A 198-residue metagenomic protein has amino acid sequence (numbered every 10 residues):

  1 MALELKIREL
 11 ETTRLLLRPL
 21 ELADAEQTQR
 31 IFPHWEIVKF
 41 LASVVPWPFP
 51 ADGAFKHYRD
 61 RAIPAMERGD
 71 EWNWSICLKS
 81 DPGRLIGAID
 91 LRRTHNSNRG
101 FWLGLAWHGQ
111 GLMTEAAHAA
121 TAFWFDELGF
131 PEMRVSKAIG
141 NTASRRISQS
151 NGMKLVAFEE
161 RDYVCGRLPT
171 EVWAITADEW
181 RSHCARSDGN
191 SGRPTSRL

Functional and structural regions predicted by a protein language model:
M1-F40, N73-L198: Acyl-donor (CoA/ACP) binding surface of acyl/acetyltransferases
V38-D60, W72-W74: Conserved GNAT-fold acetyl-CoA-binding loop/helix
D60-P64, F123: A generic secondary-structure signal
A65-G69: Soluble sensory domains of the PAS superfamily and closely related sensory modules
